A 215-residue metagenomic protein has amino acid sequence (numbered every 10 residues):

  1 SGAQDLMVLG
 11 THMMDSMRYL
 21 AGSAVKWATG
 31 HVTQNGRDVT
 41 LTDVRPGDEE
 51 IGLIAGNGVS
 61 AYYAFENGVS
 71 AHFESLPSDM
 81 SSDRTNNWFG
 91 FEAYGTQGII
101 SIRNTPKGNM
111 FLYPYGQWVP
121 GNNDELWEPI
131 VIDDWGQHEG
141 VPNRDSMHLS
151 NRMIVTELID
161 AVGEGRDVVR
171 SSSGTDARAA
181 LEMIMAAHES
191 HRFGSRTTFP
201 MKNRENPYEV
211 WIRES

Functional and structural regions predicted by a protein language model:
S1-W88, T175: Rossmann-like dinucleotide-binding domain that binds NAD(P)(H)
M7-G10, H148-R152, S171: Short, solvent-exposed loop/helix junctions and linker helices that flank or host conserved functional motifs
M13-M14, N151, V155-T156, I184: A general structural signal for well-ordered alpha-helical segments in protein cores
G22-V25, S70, G98, D167 (+2 more regions): Generic structural signal for secondary-structure transition and capping sites
V32-N35, K107, Q117, N203: Residue-level detector of flexible, active-site-proximal loop/helix-junction positions within diverse enzyme catalytic
G36-V39, S81, S101-R103, P207-E209: A short beta-to-alpha transition loop/helix N-cap that caps and shapes the active-site region
E50-N57, E66-M153: NAD(P)-dinucleotide binding in Rossmann-like oxidoreductases
I102, L112, N143-D145, E157-S215: C-terminal helix-rich "cap/oligomerization" subdomain common to oxidoreductases
